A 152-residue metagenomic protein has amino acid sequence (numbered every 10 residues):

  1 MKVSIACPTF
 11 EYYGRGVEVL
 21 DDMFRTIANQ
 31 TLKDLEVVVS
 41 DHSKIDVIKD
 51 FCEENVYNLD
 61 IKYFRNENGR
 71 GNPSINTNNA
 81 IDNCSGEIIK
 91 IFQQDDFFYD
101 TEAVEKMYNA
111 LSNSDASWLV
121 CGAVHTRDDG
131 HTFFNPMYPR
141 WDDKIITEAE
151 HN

Functional and structural regions predicted by a protein language model:
K2-A6, E36: Cell-envelope/extracellular polymer assembly enzymes that use nucleotide-activated donors
Y12-N29: Short, well-formed alpha-helical segments that are part of the catalytic scaffolds of diverse glycosyltransferases
F24-N68: Acidic donor-binding segment of Leloir-type glycosyltransferases
E67-C84: Glycine-rich, basic loop-to-helix element that forms the pyrophosphate-binding segment of sugar-nucleotide handling
I89: Short aromatic/hydrophobic "clamp" motif used to bind/position activated sugar donors
Q93-F97, G122: The conserved acidic donor/metal-binding loop of glycosyltransferases
E102-N135: Conserved donor NDP-sugar-binding/catalytic core segment of glycosyltransferases
G122, M137-N152: Short, flexible, basic/aromatic active-site loop/helix in glycosyltransferases
